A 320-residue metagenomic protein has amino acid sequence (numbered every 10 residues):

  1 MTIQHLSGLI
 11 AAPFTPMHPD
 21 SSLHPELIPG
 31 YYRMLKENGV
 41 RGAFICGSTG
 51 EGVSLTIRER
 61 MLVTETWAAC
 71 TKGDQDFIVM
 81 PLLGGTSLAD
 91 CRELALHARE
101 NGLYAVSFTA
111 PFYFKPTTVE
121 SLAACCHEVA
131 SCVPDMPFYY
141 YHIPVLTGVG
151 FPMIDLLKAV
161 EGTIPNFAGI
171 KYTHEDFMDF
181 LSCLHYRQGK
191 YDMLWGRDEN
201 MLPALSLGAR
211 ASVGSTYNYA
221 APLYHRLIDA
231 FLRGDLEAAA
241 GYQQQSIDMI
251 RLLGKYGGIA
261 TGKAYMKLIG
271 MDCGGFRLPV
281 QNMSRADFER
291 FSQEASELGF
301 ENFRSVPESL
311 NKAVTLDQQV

Functional and structural regions predicted by a protein language model:
T2-H5, S182-H185, Q319-V320: Catalytic cores of TIM-barrel enzymes
T2-V149, V306: Active-site beta->alpha loop and helix N-cap motifs at the rims of alpha/beta catalytic domains
L6, V40, I45-S48, L82 (+6 more regions): Short glycine/serine/threonine-biased micro-segments
I28, R60, T64, C91 (+5 more regions): A general structural signal for well-ordered alpha-helical segments in protein cores
E37, L202-V320: Structured C-terminal cap/extension of enzyme domains
V53, D90, P116, V149 (+4 more regions): Short secondary-structure boundary/hinge segments and terminal tails
L55-I57, T118-S121, P152, S206 (+2 more regions): Short secondary-structure transition/capping segments
A130-V133, P144-G254: Catalytic alpha/beta core domains of metabolic enzymes, predominantly
